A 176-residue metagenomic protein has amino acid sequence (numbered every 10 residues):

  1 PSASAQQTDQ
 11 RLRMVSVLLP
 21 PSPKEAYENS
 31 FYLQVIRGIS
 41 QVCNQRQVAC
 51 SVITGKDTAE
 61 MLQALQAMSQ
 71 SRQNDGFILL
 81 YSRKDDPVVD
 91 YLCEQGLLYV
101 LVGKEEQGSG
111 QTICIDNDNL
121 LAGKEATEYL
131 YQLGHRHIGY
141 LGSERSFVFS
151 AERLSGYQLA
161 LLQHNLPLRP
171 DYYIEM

Functional and structural regions predicted by a protein language model:
S2-L65: Amphipathic helical "hinge" segments at domain boundaries
P21, R83, E144: Flexible, active-site-proximal loop/turn residues at the rims of small-molecule/cofactor binding pockets and catalytic
V35-A49, Y91-L101, E106-M176: Bacterial carbohydrate/catabolite-sensing allosteric modules
K56-E60, L80-D86: Short beta->alpha connector loops
A64-D75, E152-L161: Short, electropositive alpha-helical surface patch
A64-L65, K84-Y91, G156: A short acidic, amphipathic alpha-helical/loop segment
N74-L80, G139-L141: Periplasmic-binding protein-like
